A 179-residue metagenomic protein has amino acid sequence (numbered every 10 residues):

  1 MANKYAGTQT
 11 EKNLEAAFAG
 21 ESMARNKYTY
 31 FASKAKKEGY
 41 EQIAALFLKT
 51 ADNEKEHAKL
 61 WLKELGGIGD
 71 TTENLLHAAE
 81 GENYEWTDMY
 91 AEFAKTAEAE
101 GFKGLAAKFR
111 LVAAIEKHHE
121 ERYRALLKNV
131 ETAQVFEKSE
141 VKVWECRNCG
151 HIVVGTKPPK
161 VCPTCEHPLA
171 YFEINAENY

Functional and structural regions predicted by a protein language model:
M1-Y179: Non-heme di-metal
